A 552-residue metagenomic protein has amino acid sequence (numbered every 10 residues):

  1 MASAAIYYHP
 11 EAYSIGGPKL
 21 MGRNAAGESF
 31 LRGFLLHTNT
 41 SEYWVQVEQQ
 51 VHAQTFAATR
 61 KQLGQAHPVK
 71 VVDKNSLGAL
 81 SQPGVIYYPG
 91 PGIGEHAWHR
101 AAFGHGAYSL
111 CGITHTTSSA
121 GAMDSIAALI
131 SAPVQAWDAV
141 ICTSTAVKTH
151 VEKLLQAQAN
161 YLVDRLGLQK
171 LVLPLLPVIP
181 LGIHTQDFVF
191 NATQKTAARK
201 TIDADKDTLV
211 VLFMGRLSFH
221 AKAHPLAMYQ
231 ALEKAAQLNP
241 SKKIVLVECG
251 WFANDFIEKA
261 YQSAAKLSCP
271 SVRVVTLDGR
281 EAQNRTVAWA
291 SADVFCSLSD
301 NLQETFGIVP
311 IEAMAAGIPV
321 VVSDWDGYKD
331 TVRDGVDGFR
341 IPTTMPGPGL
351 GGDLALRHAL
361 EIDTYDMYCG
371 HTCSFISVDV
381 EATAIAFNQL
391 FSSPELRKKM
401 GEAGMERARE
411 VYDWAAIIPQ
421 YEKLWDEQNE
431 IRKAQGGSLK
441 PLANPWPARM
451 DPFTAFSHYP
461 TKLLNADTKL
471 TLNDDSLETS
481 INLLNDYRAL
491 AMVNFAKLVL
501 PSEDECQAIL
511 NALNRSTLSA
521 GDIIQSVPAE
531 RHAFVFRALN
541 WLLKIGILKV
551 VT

Functional and structural regions predicted by a protein language model:
M1-P83: N-terminal pre-catalytic "stem/leader" segment of glycosyltransferase-like enzymes
V51-P133, K549: Extended catalytic core of nucleotide-activated donor transferases of GT-like folds
A146, G182: Carbohydrate-associated surface elements
H184-R280, A448: Conserved catalytic-core segment of nucleotide-activated headgroup transferases in glycan assembly
G279-A282, V287-A292: Short alpha-helical donor nucleotide-sugar binding micro-motif in glycosyltransferases
A290-T305, I318: Acidic donor-binding loop of glycosyltransferase active sites
P319-V322, V332, F339-R340: Short hydrophobic beta-strand element within catalytic cores of glycosyltransferases and related nucleotide-activated
H358-A512, S519-D522: C-terminal amphipathic helix plus adjacent low-complexity, charged tail appended to glycosyltransferase catalytic
